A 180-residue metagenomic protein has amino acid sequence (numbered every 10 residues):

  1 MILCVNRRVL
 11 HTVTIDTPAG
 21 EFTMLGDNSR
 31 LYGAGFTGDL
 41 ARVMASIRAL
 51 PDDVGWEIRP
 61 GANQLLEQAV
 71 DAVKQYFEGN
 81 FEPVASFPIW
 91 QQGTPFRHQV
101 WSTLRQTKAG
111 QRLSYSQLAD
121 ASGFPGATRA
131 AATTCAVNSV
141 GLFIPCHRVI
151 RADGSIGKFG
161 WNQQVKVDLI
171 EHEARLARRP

Functional and structural regions predicted by a protein language model:
M1-P125, H172-P180: Basic nucleic-acid-binding alpha-helical/helix-turn surface characteristic of O6-alkylguanine DNA
L50-D53, I150, Q163: Short glycine/proline- and charge-enriched loop/turn segments that cap or connect secondary-structure elements
V70, C135, Q163: Short amphipathic alpha-helical/adjacent loop interface patches that line ligand and macromolecule-binding sites
R129-G141: Regulatory, non-catalytic segments
L142-V149: Short Lys/Arg-enriched helix C-cap and helix-to-coil transition segments that create basic nucleic-acid-contact patches
A152-P180: …primarily DNA-binding HTH/wHTH and HhH modules…
